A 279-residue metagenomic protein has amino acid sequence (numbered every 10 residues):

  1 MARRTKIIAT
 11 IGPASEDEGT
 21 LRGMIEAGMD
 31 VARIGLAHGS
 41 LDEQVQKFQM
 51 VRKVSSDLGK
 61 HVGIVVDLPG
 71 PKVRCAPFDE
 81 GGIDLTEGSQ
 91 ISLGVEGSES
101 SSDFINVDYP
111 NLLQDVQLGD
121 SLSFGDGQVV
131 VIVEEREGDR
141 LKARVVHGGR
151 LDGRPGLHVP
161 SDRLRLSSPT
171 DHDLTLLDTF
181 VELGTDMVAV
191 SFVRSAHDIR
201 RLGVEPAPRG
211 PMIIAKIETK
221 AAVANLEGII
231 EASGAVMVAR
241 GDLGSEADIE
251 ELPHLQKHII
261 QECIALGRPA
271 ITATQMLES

Functional and structural regions predicted by a protein language model:
M1-S279: Non-catalytic helical/linker scaffolds that mediate oligomerization, partner binding, and domain coupling around large
